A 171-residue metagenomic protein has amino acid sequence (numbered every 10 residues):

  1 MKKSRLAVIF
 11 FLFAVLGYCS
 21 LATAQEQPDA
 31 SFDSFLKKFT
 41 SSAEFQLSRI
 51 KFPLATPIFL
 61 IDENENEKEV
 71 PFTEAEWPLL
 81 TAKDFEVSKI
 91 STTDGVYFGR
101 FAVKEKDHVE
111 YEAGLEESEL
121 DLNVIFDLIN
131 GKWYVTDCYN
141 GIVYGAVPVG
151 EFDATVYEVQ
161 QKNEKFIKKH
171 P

Functional and structural regions predicted by a protein language model:
M1-F10: Bacterial N-terminal signal peptides that target proteins for export
I9-Y18: Bacterial N-terminal signal peptides
C19-E26: Boundary at the C-terminal end of the N-terminal hydrophobic targeting segment
Q27-Q46: Short, aromatic-enriched amphipathic alpha-helices that serve as compact interaction elements
L36, T56-L120: Surface-exposed, charged secondary-structure patches
Q46-L54: Surface-exposed patches in mature extracellular/periplasmic domains of secreted proteins
E119-A154: Short beta-strand edge/turn micro-motifs at domain boundaries
V143-P171: Short, low-complexity, Pro/Ser/Thr/Gly-rich segments in the mature regions of secreted, periplasmic
